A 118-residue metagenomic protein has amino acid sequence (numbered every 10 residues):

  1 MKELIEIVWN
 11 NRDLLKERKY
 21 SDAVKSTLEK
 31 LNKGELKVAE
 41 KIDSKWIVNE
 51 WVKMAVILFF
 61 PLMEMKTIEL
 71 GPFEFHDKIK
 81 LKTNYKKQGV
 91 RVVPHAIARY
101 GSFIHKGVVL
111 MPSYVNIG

Functional and structural regions predicted by a protein language model:
M1-V90: Terminal amphipathic alpha-helical/low-complexity segments used for targeting or macromolecular assembly
V90-G118: Structural signal for interior beta-strand "rungs" in well-ordered beta-sheet cores of soluble enzyme domains
